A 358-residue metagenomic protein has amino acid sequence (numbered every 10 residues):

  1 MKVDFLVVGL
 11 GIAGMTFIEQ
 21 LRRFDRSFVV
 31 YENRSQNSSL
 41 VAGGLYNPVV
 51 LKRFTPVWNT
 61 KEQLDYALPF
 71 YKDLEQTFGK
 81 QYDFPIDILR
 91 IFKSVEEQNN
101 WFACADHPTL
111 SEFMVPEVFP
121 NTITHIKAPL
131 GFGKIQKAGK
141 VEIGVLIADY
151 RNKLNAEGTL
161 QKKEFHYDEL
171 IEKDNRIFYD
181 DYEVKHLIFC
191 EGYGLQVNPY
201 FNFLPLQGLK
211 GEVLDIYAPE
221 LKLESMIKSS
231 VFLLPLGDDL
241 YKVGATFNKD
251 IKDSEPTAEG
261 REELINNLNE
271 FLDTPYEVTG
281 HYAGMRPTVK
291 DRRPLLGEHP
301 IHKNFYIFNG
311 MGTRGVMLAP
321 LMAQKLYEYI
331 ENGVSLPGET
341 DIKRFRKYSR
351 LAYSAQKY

Functional and structural regions predicted by a protein language model:
M1-G11: Beta1/beta-strand and adjacent pyrophosphate-binding region of the FAD-binding site in flavoprotein oxidoreductases
L6-V8, Y182-G194, A323: Short hydrophobic core segments
A13-F24, L45, V50, Q81-D83 (+1 more regions): Active-site substrate-recognition segment that forms the wall of the catalytic cavity or substrate channel
R23-V41: Glycine-rich FAD pyrophosphate-binding loop
T55-Y66, G133-D149, E255-G260, M317: Short beta-strand to alpha-helix junction loop
K80-E157, Q161: Flavin (FAD/FMN) cofactor-binding and adjacent substrate-gating region of FAD-dependent oxidoreductase domains
T159-R176: A conserved short coil-to-beta-strand element within the FAD-binding core of flavoproteins
G280-Y358: C-terminal catalytic lobe of FAD-dependent flavoproteins
